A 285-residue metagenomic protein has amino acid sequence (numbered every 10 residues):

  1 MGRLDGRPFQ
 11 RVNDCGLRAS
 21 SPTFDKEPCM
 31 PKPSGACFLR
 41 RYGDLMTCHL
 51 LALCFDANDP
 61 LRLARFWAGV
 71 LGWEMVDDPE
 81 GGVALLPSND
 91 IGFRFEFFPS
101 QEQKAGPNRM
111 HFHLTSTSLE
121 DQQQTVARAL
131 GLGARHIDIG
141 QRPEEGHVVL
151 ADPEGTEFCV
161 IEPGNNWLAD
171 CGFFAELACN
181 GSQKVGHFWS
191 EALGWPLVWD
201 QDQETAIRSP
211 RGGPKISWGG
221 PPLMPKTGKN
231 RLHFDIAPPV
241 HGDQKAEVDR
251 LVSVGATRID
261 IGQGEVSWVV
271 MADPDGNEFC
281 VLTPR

Functional and structural regions predicted by a protein language model:
P22, F38-G92, E96-N108: Hydrophobic, helix-prone linear segments
Y42, C48, F55, F93-F97 (+5 more regions): Vicinal oxygen chelate
D56, H113-T117, A178-N180, D235-P239: Short hydrophobic/aromatic beta-strand micro-patches that form the beta-sheet surface supporting nucleotide- or nucleic
L61-R65, L119-T125, K184-G186, H241-E247: Short, conserved charged micro-motifs
